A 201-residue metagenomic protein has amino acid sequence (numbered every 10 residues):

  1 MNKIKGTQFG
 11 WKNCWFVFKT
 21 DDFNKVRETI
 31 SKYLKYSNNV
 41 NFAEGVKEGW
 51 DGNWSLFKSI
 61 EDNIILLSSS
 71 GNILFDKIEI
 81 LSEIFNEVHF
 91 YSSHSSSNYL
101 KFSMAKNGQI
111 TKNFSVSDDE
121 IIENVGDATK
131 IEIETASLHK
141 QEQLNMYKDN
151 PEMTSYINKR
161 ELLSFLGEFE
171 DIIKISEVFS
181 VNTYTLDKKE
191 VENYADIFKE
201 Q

Functional and structural regions predicted by a protein language model:
M1-L34, I197-Q201: Short, extreme N-terminal segment that most often corresponds to the first beta-strand
K3, F23, G52-W54, N63-I64 (+2 more regions): Short linear motifs in intrinsically disordered/low-complexity regions
K35-S117: Short, intrinsically disordered low-complexity segments
V116-Q201: Long, compositionally biased intrinsically disordered terminal regions
